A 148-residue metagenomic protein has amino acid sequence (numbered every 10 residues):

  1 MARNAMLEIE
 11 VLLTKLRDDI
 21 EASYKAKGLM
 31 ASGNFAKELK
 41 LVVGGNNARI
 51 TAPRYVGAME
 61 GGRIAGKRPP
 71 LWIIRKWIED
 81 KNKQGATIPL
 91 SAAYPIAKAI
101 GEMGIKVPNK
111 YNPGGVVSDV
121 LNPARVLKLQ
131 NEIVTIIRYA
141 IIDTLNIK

Functional and structural regions predicted by a protein language model:
M1-V42, N47: Charge-rich, low-complexity N-terminal segments
N34-K148: Charged, low-complexity interaction tracts
